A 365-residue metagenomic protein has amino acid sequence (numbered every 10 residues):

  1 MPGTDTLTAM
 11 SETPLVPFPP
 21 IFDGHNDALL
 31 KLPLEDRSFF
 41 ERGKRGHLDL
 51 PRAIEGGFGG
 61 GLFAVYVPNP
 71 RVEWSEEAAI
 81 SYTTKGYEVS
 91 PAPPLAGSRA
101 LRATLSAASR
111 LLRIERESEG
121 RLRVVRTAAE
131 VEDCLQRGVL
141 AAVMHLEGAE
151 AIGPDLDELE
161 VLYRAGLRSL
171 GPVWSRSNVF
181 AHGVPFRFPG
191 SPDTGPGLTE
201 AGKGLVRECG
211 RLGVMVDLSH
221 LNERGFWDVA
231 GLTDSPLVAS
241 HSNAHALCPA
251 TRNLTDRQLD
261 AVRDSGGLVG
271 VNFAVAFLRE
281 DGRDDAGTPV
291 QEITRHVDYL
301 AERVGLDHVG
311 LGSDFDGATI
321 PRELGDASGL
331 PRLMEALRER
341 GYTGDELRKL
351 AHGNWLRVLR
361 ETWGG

Functional and structural regions predicted by a protein language model:
P2-P192, P249-L311, F315-G365: N-terminal hydrophobic targeting/anchoring segments and the immediately downstream early-domain regions of hydrolases
A151-G153, L162-R252: Divalent metal-binding pocket/active-site signature
